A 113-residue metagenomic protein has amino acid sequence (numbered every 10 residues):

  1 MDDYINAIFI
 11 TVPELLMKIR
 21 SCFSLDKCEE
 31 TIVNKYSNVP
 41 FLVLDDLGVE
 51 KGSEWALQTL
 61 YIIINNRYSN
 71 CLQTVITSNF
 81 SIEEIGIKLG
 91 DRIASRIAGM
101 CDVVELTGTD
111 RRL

Functional and structural regions predicted by a protein language model:
M1-N38: Short glycine-rich substrate-engagement loop in P-loop NTPases that contacts/grips substrate
D2, L15-F23, V49-L113: Replace "adjacent to P-loop NTPase cores in ATP/GTP-dependent enzymes" with "adjacent to NTP-binding cores
F41: Walker B motif beta-strand of ABC-family P-loop ATPases
